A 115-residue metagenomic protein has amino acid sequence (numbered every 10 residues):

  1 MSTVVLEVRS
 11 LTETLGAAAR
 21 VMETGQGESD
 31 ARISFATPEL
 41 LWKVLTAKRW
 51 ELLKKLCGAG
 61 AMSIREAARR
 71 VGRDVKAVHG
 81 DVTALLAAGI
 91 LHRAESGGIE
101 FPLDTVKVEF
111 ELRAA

Functional and structural regions predicted by a protein language model:
M1-V21: General nucleic-acid-binding
E23-E51: Short alpha-helical segments that sit at the start of domains
W42-T46, S63, E95-A115: Short, cationic-aromatic polyanion-contact patches
A47-A61: Short amphipathic alpha-helical interface segments
A61-R69: Short acidic, hydrophobic short linear motifs in intrinsically disordered regions
A67, V78, V82-L86: Basic amphipathic alpha-helical segments that dock to polyanions
A87-S96: A short, conserved structural fragment
